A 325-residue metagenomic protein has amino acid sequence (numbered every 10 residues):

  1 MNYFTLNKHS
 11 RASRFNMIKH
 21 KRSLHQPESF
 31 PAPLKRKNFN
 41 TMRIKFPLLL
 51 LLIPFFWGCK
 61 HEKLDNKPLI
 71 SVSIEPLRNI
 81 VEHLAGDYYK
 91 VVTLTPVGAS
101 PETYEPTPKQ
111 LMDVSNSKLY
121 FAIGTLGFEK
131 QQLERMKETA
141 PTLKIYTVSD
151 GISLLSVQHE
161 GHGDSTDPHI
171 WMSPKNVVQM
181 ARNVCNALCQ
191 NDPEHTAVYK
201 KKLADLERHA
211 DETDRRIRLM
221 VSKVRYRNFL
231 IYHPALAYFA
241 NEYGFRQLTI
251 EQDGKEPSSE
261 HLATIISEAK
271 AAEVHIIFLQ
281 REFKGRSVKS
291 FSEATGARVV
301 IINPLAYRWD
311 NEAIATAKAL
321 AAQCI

Functional and structural regions predicted by a protein language model:
M1, M17-I18, M42-I44, I53: Short hydrophobic transmembrane-like helices used for membrane targeting/insertion
Y3, H9, H20, H25-Q26: Low-complexity, intrinsically disordered or signal/transmembrane-proximal segments
Y3-F4, Q26, P31, F39: Short hydrophobic targeting helices and cationic amphipathic motifs that mediate membrane/organellar targeting
L6-K8, F15, P33-R36: Intrinsically disordered, low-complexity segments enriched in serine/proline and basic residues
R11, Q26, L34-K35, L51-L52 (+1 more regions): N-terminal leader/targeting signatures
R36-P47: Bacterial N-terminal signal peptides that target proteins for export
C59-I325: Extracytoplasmic metal-acquisition and chelation regions
